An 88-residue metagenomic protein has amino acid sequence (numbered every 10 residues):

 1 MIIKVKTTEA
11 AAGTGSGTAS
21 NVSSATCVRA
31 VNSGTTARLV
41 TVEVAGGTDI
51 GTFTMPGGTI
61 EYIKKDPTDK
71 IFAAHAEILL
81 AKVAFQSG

Functional and structural regions predicted by a protein language model:
M1-G88: Surface-exposed, low-hydrophobicity beta-strand/loop segments enriched in small/polar/acidic residues
